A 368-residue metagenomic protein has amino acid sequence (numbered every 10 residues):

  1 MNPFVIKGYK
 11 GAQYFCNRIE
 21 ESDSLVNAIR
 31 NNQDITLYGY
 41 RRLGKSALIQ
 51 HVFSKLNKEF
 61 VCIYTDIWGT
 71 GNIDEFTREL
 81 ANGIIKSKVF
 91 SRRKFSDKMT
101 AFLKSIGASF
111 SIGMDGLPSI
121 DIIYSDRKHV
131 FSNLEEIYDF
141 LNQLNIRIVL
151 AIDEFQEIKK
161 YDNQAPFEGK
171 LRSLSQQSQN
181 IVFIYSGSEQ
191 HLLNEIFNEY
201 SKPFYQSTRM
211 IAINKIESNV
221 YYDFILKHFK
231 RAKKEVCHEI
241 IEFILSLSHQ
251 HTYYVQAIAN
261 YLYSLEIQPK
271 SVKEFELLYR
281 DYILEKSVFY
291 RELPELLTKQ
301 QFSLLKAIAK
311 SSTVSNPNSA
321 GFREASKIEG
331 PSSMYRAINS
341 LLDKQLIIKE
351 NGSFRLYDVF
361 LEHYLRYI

Functional and structural regions predicted by a protein language model:
M1-Y40, I348: A short, basic N-terminal segment
N2, V288-I368: C-terminal leucine-rich, beta-strand-based interaction scaffolds used for sensing/assembly
I6-K10, R280-P294: Short, Lys/Arg-enriched N-terminal segment that forms or immediately precedes the first helix of a structured domain
Q33, Y38-L43, A47-V149, S332: P-loop NTPase nucleotide-binding core
D66-G69, R209-V220: Conserved AAA+ ATPase "SRH/arginine-finger" region at the nucleotide-binding site
D121-E189, N198: Conserved Walker B catalytic segment
Q190-T208: Short regulatory helix/loop adjacent to the ATP-binding pocket of P-loop NTPases
Y222, L226-V288, K299, N351: Amphipathic alpha-helical "lid/sensor" segments that cap RecA-like P-loop NTPase cores
